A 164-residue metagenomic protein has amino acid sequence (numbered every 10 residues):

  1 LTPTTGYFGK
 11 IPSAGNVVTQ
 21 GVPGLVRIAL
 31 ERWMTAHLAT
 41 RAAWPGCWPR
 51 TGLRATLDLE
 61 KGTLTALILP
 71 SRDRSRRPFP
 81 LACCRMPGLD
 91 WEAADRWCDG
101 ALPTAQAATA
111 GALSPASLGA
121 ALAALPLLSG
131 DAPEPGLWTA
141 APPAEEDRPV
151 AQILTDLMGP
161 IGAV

Functional and structural regions predicted by a protein language model:
T2-G21, L59-V164: Long protein-protein interaction modules used by eukaryotic assembly/scaffold proteins
T2-G52: N-terminal ordered "arm"
R54-D58: Short beta-strand segments that buttress and anchor functional surface loops
